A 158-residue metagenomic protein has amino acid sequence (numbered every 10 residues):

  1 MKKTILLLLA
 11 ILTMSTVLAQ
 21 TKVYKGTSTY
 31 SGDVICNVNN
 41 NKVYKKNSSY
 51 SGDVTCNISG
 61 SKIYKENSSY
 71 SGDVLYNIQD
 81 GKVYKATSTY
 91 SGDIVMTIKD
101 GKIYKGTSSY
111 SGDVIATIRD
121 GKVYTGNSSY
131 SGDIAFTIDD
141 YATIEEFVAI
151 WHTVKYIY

Functional and structural regions predicted by a protein language model:
K3-L6, L12, T16-D53, S59-S61 (+3 more regions): Long terminal segments
